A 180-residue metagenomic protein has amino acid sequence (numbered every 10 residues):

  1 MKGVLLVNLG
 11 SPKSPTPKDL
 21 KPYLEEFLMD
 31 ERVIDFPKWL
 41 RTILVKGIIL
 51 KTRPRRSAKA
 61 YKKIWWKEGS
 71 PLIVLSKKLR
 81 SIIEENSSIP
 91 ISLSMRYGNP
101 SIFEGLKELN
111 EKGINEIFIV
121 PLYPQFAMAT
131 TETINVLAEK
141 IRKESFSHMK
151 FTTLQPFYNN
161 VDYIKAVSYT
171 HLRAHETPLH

Functional and structural regions predicted by a protein language model:
K2-L93: N-terminal glycine-rich anion-binding loop in soluble enzyme alpha/beta folds
S11-K13, P124, L179: Active-site micro-motifs of SAM-dependent methyltransferase domains
T16, P71-L72, R96-S101, E108 (+1 more regions): Secondary-structure junction/capping motif
S92-K165: Long, hydrophobic, well-ordered secondary-structure blocks that form the structural core and pocket-lining surfaces
I164-L172: A Trp-anchored, charged/polar loop motif used as the substrate-binding/catalytic surface of acyl/ester-handling
H171, E176-H180: Single conserved hydrophobic/aromatic residue that forms the stacking wall/gate of nucleotide- or nucleobase-binding
